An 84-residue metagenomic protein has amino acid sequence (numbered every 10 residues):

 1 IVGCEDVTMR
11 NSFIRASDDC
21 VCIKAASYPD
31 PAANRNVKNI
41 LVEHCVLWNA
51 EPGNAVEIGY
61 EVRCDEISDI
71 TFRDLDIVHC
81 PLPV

Functional and structural regions predicted by a protein language model:
I1-V84: Extracellular/periplasmic carbohydrate-active domains that bind, remodel, or depolymerize complex polysaccharides
